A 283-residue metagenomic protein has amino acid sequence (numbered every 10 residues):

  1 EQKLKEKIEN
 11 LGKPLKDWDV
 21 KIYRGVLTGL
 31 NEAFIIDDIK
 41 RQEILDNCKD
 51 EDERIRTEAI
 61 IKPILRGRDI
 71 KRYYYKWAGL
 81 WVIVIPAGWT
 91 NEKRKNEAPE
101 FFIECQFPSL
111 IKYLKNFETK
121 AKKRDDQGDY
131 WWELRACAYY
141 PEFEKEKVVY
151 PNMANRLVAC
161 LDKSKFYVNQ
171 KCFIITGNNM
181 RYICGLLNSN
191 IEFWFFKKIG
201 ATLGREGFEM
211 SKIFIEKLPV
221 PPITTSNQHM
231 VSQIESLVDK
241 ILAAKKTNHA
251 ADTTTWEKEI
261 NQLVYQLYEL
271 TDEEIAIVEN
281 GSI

Functional and structural regions predicted by a protein language model:
E1-N227: Polybasic, glycine- and aromatic-enriched phosphate-binding surface used to engage nucleic acids
L15, S109, F117, V220-I283: Non-catalytic DNA-recognition/assembly elements of restriction-modification systems
